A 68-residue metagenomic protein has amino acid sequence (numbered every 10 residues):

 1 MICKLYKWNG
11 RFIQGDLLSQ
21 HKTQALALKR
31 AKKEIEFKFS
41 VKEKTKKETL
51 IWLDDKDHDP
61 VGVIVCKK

Functional and structural regions predicted by a protein language model:
M1-L17, K44: Short aromatic-glycine-(Arg/Gly/Cys) micro-motifs in beta-strand/loop hairpins
L5, A25-L26, E48: Intrinsically disordered, low-complexity repeat segments enriched in small/polar residues
W8-N9, L26, S40: Short, well-ordered helical secondary-structure segments
G10, K22-T23, K33, D55: Intrinsic disorder/low-complexity segments in short proteins, especially the signal peptide and propeptide regions
F12-K29: A short, exposed loop/beta-hairpin motif centered on an aromatic-Gly-Thr core
K32-K68: Short, mixed-charge low-complexity intrinsically disordered segments
